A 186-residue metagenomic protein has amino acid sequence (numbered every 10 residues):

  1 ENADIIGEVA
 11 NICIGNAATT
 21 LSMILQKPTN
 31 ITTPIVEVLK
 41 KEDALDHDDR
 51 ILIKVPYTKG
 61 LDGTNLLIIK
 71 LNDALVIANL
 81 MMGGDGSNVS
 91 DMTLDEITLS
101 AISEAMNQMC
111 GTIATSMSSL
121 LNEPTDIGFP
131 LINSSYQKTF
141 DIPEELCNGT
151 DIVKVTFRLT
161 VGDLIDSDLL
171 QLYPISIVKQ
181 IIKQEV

Functional and structural regions predicted by a protein language model:
A3-V186: Composition-driven recognition of glycine/serine/threonine/acidic- and proline-rich low-complexity segments and repeats
